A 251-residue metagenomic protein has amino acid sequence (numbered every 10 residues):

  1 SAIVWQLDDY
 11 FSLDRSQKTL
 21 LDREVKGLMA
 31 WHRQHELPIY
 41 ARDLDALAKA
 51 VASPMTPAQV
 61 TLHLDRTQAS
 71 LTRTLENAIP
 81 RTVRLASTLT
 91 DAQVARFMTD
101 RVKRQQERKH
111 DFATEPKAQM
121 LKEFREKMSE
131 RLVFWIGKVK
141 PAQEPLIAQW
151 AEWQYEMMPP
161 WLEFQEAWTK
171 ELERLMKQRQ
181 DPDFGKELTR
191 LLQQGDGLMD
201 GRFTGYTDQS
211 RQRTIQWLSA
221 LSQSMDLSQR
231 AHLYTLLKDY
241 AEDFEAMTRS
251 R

Functional and structural regions predicted by a protein language model:
S1-A2, L71-I79, M120-E130, Q165 (+1 more regions): Short acidic alpha-helix initiation/capping motifs at coil-to-helix transition points, especially at protein N-termini
S1-A92, R96, D100, L236-Y240: N-terminal Sec/ER secretory leader and immediately downstream segment of secreted/extracellular precursors
V4-W5, E166-R251: A cross-kingdom marker for long, charged
F11-T19, L71-P80, S87-T90, I136-P145 (+3 more regions): Short, low-complexity cationic-aromatic patches
T19-L21, K103, F124, Q149 (+2 more regions): Mature extracytoplasmic or organellar-lumen-exposed domains after removal of signal/transit peptides
M29, R33, R108, I136 (+6 more regions): A structural signal for well-ordered alpha-helices, especially hydrophobic packing surfaces of coiled-coils
A30-Q34, L64-S70, F112-L121, E156-M158 (+1 more regions): A ubiquitous short alpha-helical element
P80-D200: Extended amphipathic alpha-helical interaction segments
